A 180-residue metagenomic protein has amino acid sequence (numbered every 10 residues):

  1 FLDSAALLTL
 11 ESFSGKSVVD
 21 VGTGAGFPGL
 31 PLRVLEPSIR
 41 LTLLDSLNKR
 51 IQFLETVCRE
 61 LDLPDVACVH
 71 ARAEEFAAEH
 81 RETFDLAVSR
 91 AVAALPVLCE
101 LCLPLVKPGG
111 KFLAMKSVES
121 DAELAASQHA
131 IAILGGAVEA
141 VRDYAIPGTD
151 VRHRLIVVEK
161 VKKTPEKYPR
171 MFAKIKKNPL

Functional and structural regions predicted by a protein language model:
L2-A91, C99-E100: Conserved SAM/SAH cofactor-binding pocket of Class I
G24, V92-A94, V118, K163: Short glycine-rich anion-binding loops that position phosphate/pyrophosphate groups of nucleotides and phosphorylated
E36, V106-P108: Helix-to-beta-strand junctions that scaffold the AdoMet/dcAdoMet cofactor pocket in Class I SAM-dependent enzymes
S46, S117, K160: Cofactor-binding loop segments of dinucleotide-utilizing enzymes, especially the Rossmann-like FAD- and NAD(P)+-binding
R50-Q52, S120, L124: Short alpha-helix immediately C-terminal to the canonical SAM-binding loop
E74, A94, S117-D121, I146: Short "lid" loop at the C-terminus of a central beta-strand within the Rossmann-like core of SAM-dependent
G109-E119: Conserved beta-strand signature within the Rossmann-like core of class I S-adenosyl-L-methionine
A125-L180: SAM/dcSAM-binding transferase cores
